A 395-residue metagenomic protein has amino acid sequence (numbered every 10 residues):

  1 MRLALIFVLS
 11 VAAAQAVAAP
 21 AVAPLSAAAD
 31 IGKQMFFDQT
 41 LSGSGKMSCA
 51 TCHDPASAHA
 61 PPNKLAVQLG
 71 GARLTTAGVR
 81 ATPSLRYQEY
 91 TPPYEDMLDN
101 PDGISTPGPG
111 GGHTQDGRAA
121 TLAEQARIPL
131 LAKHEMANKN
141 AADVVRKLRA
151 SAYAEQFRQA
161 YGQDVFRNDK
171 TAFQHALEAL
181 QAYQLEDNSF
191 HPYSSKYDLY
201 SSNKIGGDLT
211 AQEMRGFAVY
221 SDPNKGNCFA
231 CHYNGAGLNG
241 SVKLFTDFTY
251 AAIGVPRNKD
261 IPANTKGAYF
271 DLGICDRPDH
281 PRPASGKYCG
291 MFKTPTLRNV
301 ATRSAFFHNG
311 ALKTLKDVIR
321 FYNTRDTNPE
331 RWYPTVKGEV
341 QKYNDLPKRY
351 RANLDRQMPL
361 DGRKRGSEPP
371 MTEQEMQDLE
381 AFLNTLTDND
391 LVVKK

Functional and structural regions predicted by a protein language model:
M1-M35, I128, K133, A137-A218 (+4 more regions): Post-cleavage N-terminal segment of exported redox proteins
A19-R127, P192-P334, K394-K395: Short glycine/threonine-rich turn/loop motifs
D116, N138, S151, D247 (+4 more regions): Low-complexity, intrinsically disordered regions enriched in charged/polar residues
K316-D317, T324-S367: An amphipathic alpha-helical core segment
